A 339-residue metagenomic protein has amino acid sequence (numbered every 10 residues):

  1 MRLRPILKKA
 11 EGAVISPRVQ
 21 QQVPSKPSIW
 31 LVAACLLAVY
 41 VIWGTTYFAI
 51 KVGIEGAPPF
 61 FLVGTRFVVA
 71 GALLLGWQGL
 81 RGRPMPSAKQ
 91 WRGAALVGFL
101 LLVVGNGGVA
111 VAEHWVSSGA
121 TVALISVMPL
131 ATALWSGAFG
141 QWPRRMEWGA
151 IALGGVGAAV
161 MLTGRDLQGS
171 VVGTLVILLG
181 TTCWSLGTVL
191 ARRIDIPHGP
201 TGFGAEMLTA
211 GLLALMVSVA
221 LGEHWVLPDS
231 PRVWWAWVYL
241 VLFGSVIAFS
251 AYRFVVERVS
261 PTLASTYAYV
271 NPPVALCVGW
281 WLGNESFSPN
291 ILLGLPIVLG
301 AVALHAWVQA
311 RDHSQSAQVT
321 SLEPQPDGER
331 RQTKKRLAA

Functional and structural regions predicted by a protein language model:
R2, I15, L31-V32, I54-V104 (+6 more regions): Transmembrane alpha-helices of multi-pass small-molecule transport proteins
R2-Q22, F67, T163-G164, V233 (+1 more regions): C-terminal-most transmembrane helix of multi-pass membrane proteins
A10, L74, A95-V97, S126-V127 (+7 more regions): Hydrophobic transmembrane alpha-helices of multi-pass small-molecule transport proteins
P27-A33, I54-F60, G64, P86-R92 (+4 more regions): Juxtamembrane helix-entry segments on the extracytoplasmic side of multipass membrane proteins
I42, T46-Y47, L75-T121, I125 (+2 more regions): Specific transmembrane alpha-helical segments of multi-pass solute transporters/efflux pumps, especially DMT/EamA
F61-A72, L101-L102, N106-Q141, G180 (+1 more regions): Specific alpha-helical transmembrane segments that line the substrate/conduction pathway and gating interfaces
V63-T65, A120-V127, L190-L212, V241-W281: Helix-helix packing/entry segments at the starts of transmembrane helices
L74, A131-A133, I151, Q168-E223 (+3 more regions): Transmembrane alpha-helical segments that form core, pore/gating elements of small-molecule transporters/exporters
